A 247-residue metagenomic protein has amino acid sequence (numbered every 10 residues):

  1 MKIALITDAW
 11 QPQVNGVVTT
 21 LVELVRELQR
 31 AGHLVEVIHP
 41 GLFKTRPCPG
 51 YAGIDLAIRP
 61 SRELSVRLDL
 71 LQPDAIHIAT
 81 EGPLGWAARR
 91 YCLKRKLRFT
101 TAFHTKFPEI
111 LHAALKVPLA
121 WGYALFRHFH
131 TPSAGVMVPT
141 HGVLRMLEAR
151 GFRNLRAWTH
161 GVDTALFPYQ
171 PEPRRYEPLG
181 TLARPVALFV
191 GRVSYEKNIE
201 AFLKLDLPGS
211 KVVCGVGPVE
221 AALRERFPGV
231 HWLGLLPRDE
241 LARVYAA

Functional and structural regions predicted by a protein language model:
M1-F43: N-terminal subdomain of nucleotide-sugar transferases
I3, A75, C92-I110, M137 (+1 more regions): Active-site proximal beta-strand in glycosyltransferases
A9-Q11, V190-I199, G217-P218, L236: Short donor-sugar binding/catalytic loops of nucleotide-sugar-dependent glycosyltransferases, especially enzymes
L68, H130, R243-A246: Short alpha-helical donor nucleotide-sugar binding micro-motif in glycosyltransferases
R98-T100, E109-H128, V138: Nucleotide-sugar donor phosphate/pyrophosphate-binding loop at the beta->alpha transition of glycosyltransferases
A124-P178: Donor nucleotide-sugar binding/catalytic pocket of nucleotide-sugar-dependent glycosyltransferases
R175-V212: Conserved donor-binding/catalytic core segment of Leloir-type glycosyltransferases
E220-R243: Nucleotide-activated donor-binding/catalytic signature segment of Leloir-type glycosyltransferases, i.e., the conserved
